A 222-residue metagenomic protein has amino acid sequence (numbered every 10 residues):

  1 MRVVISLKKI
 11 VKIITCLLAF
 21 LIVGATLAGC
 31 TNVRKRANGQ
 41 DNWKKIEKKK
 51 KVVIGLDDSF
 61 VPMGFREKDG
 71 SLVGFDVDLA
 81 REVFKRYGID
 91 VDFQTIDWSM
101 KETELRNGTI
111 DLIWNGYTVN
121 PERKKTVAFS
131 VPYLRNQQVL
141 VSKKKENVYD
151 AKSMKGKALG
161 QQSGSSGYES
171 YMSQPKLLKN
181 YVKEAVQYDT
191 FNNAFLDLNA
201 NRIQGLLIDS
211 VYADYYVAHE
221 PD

Functional and structural regions predicted by a protein language model:
M1-K49: Short, low-complexity disordered leader/linker segments with a strong preference for bacterial N-terminal type II
K35-G116: Extracytoplasmic small-molecule ligand-binding "clamshell" domains of the periplasmic binding protein/Venus flytrap
W43, F75-D76, K124-Y133: A structural signal for short loop-to-beta-strand junctions that line the ligand-binding cleft of periplasmic/secreted
K45, S142-L159: Flexible hinge/capping segments at coil-to-helix
K50-L56, A151-Y168: Short loop->beta-strand "edge-of-pocket" segments that line small-molecule binding or catalytic clefts across diverse
I54-D57, A128-D150: Hydrophobic/proline-rich hinge and linker segments of small-molecule sensing/allosteric domains, predominantly
R66-K68, A80-I89, G167-Q187, V217-P221: Ligand-binding cleft/hinge of the Venus flytrap
M100, Y117-K125, S170-Q174, D197-A200 (+1 more regions): A ligand-binding cleft/hinge motif common to bilobed small-molecule-binding domains
